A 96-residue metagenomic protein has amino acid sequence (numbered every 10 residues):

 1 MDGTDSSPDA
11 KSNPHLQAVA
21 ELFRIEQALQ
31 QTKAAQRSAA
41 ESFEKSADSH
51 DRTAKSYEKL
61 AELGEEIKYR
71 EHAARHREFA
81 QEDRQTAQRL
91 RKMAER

Functional and structural regions predicted by a protein language model:
M1-R96: Long, non-catalytic architectural segments outside compact domain cores
